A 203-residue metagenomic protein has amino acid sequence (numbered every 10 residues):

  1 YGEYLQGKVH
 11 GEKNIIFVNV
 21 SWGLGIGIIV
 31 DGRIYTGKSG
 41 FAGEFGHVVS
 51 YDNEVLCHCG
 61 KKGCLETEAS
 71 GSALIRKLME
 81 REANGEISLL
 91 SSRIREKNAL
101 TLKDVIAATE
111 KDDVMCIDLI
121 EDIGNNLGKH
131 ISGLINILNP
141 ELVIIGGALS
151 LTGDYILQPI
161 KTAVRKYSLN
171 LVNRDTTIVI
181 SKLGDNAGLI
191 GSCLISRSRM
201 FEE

Functional and structural regions predicted by a protein language model:
Y1-E3: Active-site neighborhood for divalent-cation/phosphate handling
L5-G11, D52-L56, K61-E203: ATP-binding/phosphotransfer module of carbohydrate and carboxylate kinases, centering on a glycine-rich
V9-A69: Glycine-rich phosphate-binding loop of actin/hexokinase-like ATP-binding domains
